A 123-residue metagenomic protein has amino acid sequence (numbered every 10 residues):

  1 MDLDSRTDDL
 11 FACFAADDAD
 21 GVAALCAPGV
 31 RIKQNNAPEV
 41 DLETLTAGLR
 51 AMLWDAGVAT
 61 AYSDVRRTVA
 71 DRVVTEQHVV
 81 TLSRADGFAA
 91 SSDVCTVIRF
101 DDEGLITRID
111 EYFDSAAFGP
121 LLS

Functional and structural regions predicted by a protein language model:
M1-A24, P28, S123: Short, low-complexity N-terminal intrinsically disordered segments enriched in polar/charged residues
L10, G21-V22, V30, L45 (+5 more regions): Hydrophobic pocket/interface hotspot
A19-A23, A27-R72: A solvent-exposed, acidic/Ser-Thr-rich amphipathic alpha-helical stretch
W54-G57, L82-S91: Short, cysteine-centered beta-strand-loop-beta hairpins and adjacent loop/turn segments enriched in charged/polar
T60-S63, A90-C95: Short, surface-exposed coil-to-beta transition loops
A70-T81: A short hydrophobic beta-strand element
D93-P120: Short beta-strand edge/turn micro-motifs at domain boundaries
